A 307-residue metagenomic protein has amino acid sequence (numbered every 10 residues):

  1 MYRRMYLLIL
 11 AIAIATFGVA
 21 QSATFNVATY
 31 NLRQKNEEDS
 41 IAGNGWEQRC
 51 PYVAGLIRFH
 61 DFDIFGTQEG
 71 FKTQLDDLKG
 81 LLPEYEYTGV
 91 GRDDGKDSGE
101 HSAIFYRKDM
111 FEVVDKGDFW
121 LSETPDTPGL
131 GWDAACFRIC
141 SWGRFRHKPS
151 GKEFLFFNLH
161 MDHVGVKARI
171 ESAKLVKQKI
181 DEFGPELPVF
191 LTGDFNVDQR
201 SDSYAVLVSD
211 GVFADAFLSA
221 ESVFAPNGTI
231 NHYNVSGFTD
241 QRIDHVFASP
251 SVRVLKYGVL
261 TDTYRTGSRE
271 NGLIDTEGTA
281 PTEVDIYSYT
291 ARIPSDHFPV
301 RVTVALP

Functional and structural regions predicted by a protein language model:
M1-L7: Bacterial N-terminal signal peptides that target proteins for export
L8-T16: Bacterial N-terminal signal peptides
V19-L81, D93-E100, K174, D296 (+1 more regions): N-terminal, active-site-proximal structural segment of metallo-dependent hydrolase catalytic domains
N31-L32, L159-M161, D194-F195, F298: Active-site metal-binding loops of divalent metal-dependent hydrolases
Q34-G43, V114, V166, F224-N227: Short, solvent-exposed loop/turn elements at domain surfaces
I64-E153, F157, M161, K256-L260: Structured beta-strand-rich core segments of catalytic domains in phosphoester-bond hydrolases
G66-Q68, V90, F190-D194, D215-L218: Active-site neighborhood of phospho(di)ester-bond hydrolases with catalytic His/Asp-centered motifs
K167, E171, Q178-V189, V197-P307: Metal-dependent phosphoester-hydrolase catalytic domains
